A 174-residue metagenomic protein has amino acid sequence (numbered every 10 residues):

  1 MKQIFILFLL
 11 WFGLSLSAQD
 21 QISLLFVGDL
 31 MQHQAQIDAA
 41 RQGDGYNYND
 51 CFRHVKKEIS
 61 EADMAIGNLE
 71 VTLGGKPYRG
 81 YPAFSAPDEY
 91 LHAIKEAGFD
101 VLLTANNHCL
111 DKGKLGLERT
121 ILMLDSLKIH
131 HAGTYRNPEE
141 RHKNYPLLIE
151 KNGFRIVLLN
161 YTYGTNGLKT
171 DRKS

Functional and structural regions predicted by a protein language model:
I4-L14: Sec-dependent N-terminal signal peptides
A18-S174: Acidic, metal/ion-coordinating pockets
